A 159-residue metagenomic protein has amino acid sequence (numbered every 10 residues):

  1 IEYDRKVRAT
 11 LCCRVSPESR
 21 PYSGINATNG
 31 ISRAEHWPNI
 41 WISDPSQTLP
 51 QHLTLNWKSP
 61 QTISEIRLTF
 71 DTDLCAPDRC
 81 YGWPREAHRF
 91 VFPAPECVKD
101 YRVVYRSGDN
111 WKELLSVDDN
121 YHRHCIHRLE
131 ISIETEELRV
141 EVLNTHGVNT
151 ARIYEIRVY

Functional and structural regions predicted by a protein language model:
I1-I63, T69-C97, V148, R157: Disordered, acidic Ser/Thr/Pro-rich linker "stalks" and the adjacent N-terminal cap of the next globular domain
S46-P50, T72-Y159: Trp- and acidic/polar-enriched beta-sheet ligand-binding modules for extracellular glycan and matrix recognition
